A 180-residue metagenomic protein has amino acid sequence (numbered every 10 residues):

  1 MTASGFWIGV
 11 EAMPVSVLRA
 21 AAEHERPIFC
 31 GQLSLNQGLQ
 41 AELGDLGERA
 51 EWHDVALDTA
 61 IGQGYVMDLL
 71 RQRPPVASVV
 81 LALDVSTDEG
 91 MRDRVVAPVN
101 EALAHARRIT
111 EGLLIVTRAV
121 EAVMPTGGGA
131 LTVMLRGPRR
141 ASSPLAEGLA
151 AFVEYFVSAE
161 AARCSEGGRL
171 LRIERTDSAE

Functional and structural regions predicted by a protein language model:
M1-L43: Canonical Rossmann dinucleotide-binding motif of NAD(H)/NADP(H)-dependent dehydrogenases/reductases, specifically
S4-F6, A77-S78, A130: Structural motif
W7-M13, C30-L35, D54-D58, A82-V85 (+2 more regions): Structural motif
V15, L83-S165, R172-D177: Catalytic loop of short-chain dehydrogenase/reductase
V15, R19, Q63-R71, L114 (+1 more regions): Amphipathic, non-transmembrane alpha-helical secondary structure
L43-H53, E166-G168: A short helix-to-beta-strand connector/capping loop
R49-R107: Conserved mid-core segment of classical short-chain dehydrogenase/reductases
P74, A179-E180: C-terminal substrate-recognition "lid" of short-chain dehydrogenase/reductases
